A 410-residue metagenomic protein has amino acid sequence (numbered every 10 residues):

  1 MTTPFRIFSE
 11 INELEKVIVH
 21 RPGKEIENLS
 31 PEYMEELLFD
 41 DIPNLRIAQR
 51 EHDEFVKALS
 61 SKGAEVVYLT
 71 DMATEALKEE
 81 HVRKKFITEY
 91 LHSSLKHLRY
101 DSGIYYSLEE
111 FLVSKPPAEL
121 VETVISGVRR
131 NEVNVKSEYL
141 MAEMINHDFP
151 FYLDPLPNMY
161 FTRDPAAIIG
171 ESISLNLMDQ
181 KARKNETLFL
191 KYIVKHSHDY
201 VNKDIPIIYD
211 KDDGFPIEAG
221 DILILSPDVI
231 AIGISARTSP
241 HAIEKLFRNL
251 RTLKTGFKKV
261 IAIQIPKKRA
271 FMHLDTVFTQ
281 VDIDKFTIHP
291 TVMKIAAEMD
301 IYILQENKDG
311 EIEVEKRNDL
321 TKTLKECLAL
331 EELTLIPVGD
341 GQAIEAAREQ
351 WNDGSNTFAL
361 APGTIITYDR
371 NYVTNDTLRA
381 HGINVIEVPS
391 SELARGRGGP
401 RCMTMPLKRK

Functional and structural regions predicted by a protein language model:
M1-K410: The feature marks the mature, well-folded catalytic cores of soluble enzymes
